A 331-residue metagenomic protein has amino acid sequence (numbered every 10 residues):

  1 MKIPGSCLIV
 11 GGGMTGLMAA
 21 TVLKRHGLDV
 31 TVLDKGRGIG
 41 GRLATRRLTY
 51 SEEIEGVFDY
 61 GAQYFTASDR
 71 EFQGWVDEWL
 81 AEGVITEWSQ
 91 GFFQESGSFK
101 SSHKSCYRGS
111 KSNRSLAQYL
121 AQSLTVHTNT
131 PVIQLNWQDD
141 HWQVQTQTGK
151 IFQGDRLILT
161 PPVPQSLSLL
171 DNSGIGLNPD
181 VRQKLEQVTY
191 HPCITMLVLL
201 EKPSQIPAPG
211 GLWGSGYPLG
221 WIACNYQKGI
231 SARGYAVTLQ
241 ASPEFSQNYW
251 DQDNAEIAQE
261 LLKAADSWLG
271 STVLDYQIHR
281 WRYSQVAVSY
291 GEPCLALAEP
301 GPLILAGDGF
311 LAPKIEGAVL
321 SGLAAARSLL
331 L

Functional and structural regions predicted by a protein language model:
I3-G5, Q147-R156: Core beta-strand elements of the Rossmann-like FAD/NAD(P) dinucleotide-binding domain in flavoenzyme oxidoreductases
L8-V10, T21-S51: Glycine-rich FAD pyrophosphate-binding loop
V22, T45-G91: N-terminal FAD cofactor-binding segment of flavoenzymes
G40, I54-E55, D155-P209, S271: Central helical "cap/lid" subdomain
Y64-S68, F93, S98-Y119, D251-I257: Short beta-strand to alpha-helix junction loop
T128-Q143: A conserved short coil-to-beta-strand element within the FAD-binding core of flavoproteins
T195-Y249, E256, E260-L269: Active-site substrate-recognition segment that forms the wall of the catalytic cavity or substrate channel
Q259-G301: Flavin (FAD/FMN) cofactor-binding core of flavoprotein oxidoreductases
